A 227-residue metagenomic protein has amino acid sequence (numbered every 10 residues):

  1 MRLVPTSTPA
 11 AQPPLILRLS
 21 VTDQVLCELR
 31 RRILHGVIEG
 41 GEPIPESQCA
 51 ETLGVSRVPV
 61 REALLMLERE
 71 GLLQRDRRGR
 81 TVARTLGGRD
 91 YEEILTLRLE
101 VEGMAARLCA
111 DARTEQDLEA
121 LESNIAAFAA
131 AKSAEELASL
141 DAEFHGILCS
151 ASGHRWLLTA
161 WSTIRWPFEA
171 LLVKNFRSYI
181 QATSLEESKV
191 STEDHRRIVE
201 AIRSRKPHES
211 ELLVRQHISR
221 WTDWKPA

Functional and structural regions predicted by a protein language model:
M1-D111, P226-A227: Short linear motifs at protein or domain termini
R2-S7, L17, V173-A227: C-terminal all-alpha effector/ligand-binding and dimerization domain of prokaryotic HTH-type transcriptional repressors
G36, Q116, F128, K132-E135 (+2 more regions): Short helix-adjacent coil turns
L86-Y91, A106-D111, A129-K132, S178-E186: A ubiquitous short alpha-helical element
I94, L118-L121, L137, D141 (+5 more regions): Hydrophobic packing residues in well-ordered alpha-helices of helical domains and bundles
L97-A110, E143-A182: Hydrophobic, amphipathic alpha-helical faces that serve as interaction scaffolds
V101, N124, A131, L140-I147 (+4 more regions): Amphipathic coiled-coil alpha-helices
M104-A127: Amphipathic alpha-helical dimerization/coiled-coil segments that flank or bridge DNA-binding/regulatory modules
